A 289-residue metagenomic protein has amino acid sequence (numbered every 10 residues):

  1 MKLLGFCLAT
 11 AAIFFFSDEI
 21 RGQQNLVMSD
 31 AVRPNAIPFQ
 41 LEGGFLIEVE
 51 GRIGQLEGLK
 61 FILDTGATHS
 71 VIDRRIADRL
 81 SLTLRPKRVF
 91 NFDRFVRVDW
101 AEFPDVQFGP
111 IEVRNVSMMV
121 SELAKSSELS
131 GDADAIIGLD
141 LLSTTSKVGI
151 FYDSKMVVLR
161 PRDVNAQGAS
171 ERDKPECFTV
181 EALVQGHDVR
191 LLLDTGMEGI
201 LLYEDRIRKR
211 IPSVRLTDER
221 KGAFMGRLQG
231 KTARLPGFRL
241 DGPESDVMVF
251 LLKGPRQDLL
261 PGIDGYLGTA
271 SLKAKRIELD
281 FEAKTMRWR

Functional and structural regions predicted by a protein language model:
M1-L3: N-terminal Sec-pathway targeting helices
G5-F15: Bacterial N-terminal signal peptides
F16-R289: Pepsin/retropepsin-fold aspartyl endopeptidases
